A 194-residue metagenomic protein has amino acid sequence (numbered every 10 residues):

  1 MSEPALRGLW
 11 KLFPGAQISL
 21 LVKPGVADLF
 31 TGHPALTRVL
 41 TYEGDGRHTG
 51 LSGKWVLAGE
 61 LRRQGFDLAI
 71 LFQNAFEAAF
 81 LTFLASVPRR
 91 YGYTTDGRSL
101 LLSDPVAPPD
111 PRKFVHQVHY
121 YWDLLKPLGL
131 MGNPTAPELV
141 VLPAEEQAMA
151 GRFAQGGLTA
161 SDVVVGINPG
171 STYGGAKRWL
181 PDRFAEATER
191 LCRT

Functional and structural regions predicted by a protein language model:
M1-T194: Catalytic machinery of carbohydrate-active enzymes, primarily nucleotide-sugar-dependent glycosyltransferases
